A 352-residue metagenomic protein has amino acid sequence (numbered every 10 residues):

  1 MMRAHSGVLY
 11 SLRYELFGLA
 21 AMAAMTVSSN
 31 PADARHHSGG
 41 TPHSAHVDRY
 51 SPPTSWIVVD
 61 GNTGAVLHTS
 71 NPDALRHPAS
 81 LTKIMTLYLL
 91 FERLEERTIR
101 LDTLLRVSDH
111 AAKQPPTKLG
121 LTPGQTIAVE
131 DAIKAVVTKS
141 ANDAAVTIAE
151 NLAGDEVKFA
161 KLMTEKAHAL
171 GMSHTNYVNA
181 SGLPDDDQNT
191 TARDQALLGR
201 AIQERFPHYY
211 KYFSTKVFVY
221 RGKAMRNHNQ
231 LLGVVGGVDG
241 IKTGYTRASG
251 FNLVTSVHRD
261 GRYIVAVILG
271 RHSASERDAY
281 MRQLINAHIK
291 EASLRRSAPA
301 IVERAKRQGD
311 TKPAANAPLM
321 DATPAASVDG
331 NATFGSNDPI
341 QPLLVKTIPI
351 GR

Functional and structural regions predicted by a protein language model:
M2-A4, G351-R352: Short, intrinsically disordered, low-complexity terminal/loop segments
R3, G7, T26, P31-R193 (+1 more regions): Active-site-adjacent loops and short helices of periplasmic peptidoglycan-processing enzymes
A4-F17: Bacterial N-terminal signal peptides that target proteins for export
Y10, A32-A34, L343, P349: Intrinsically disordered, low-complexity regions enriched in serine, threonine, proline and polar/charged residues
Y14-L16, I84, Y263: Hydrophobic alpha-helical segments, especially transmembrane helices and their immediate juxtamembrane helical caps
E15-T26: Bacterial N-terminal signal peptides
M172-N176, A180, P184-N189, R193-R352: Domain-terminus/edge residues, biased toward the C-terminal soluble/receptor-binding domains of extracytoplasmic
